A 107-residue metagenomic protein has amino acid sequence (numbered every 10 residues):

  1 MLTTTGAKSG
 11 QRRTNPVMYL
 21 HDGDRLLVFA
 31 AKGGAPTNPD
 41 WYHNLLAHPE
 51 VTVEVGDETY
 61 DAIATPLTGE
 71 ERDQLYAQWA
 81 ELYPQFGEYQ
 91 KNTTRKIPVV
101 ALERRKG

Functional and structural regions predicted by a protein language model:
M1-A31: Short beta-strand segments
G23-D24, R105-G107: Short loop segments at secondary-structure junctions
K32-F86, K91-K106: Short, structured beta-strand-loop surface elements
